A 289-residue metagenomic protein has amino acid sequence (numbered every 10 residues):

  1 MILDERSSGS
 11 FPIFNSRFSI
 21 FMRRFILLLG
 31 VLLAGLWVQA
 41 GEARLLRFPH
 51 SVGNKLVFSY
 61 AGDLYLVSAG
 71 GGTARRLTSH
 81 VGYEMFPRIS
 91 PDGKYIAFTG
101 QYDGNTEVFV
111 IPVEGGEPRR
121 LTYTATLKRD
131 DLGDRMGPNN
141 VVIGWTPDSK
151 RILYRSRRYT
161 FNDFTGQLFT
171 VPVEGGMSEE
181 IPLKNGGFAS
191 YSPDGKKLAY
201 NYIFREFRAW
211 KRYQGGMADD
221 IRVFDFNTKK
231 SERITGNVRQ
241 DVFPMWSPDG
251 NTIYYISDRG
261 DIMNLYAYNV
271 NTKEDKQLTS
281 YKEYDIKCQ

Functional and structural regions predicted by a protein language model:
M1-E5, S10-F21: Short, basic, low-complexity termini and linkers enriched in Ser/Thr/Gly/Pro that act as targeting/leader peptides
I26-G35: Bacterial N-terminal signal peptides
L36-A40: Sec/Tat signal peptide C-region and signal peptidase I cleavage site
G41, S59-Y65, S79-E84, T99-V113 (+9 more regions): A flexible loop/linker signature enriched in serine peptidases of the S9 family
E42-A69: Mature N-terminal segment immediately following signal peptide/propeptide cleavage in secreted/periplasmic
S51-G53, P91-D92, P147-D148, P193-D194 (+1 more regions): Residue-level detector of Asp-centered blade-edge/turn motifs that repeat once per structural unit in beta-propeller
G71-A74: Histidine-rich, glycine-flanked metal-binding segment
